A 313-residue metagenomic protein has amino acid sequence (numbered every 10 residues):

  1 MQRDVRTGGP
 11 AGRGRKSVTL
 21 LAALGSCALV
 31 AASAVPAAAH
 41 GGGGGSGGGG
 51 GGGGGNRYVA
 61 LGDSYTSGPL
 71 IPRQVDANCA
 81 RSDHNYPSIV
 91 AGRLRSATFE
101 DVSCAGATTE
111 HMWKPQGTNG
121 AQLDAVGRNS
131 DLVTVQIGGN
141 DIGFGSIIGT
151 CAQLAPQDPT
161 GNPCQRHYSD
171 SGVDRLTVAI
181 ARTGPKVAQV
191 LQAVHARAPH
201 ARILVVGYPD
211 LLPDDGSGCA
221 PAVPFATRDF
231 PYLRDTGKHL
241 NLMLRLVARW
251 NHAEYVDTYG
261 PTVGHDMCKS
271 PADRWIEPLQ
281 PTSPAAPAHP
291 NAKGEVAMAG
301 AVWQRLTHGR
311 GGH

Functional and structural regions predicted by a protein language model:
M1-H40: Secretory targeting and sorting signals
P36-R57, Q116-T134, G139, V187-R202 (+2 more regions): Short amphipathic alpha-helices and their capping/turn segments at secondary-structure boundaries
G44-G106, L123-D124, A152-D158: Serine-esterase "nucleophile elbow" of acetyl-processing enzymes
R57-G62, T66, T98-S103, D131-Q136 (+3 more regions): Structural recognition of the beta-strand scaffold that forms the well-ordered cores of secreted hydrolase catalytic
P69-I71, K114, T118-V178, D210: Oxyanion-hole/transition-state-stabilizing segment in secreted/luminal serine hydrolases and related acyltransferases
G92-A97, K186-R202, T236-D257: A structural motif corresponding to the C-terminal end of an alpha-helix and its immediate exit/capping segment
G106-L123, M267-T282: Charged, often glycine-rich, active-site loop that binds/positions anionic groups
P209-H313: Catalytic His-Asp segment of secreted/periplasmic serine-dependent ester chemistry enzymes
